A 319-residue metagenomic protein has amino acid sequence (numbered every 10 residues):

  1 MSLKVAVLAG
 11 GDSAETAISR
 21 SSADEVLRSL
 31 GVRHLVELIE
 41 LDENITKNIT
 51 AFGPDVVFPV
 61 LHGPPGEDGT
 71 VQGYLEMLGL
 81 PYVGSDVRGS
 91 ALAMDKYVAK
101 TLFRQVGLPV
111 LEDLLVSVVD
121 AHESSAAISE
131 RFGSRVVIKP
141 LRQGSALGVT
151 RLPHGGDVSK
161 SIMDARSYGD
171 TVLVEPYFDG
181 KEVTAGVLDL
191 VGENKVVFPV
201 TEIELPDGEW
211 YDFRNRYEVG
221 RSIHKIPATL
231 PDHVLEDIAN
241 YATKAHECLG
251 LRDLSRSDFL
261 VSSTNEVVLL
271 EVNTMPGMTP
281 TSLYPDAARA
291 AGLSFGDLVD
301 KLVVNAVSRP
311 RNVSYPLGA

Functional and structural regions predicted by a protein language model:
M1-A9, I49, L92-K181, V191: Active-site nucleotide/adenylate-binding loops and adjacent lid/helix of ATP-dependent enzymes
M1-R88, L92-V98, Q105, S117-A127 (+1 more regions): ATP-binding N-terminal substructure of ATP-dependent carboxylate-amine bond-forming enzymes
L3, R104-Q105, P231-A319: ATP-dependent carboxylate activation and anion-phosphoryl transfer catalytic cores that bind Mg-ATP to form
V36, P81-Y82, V110, V136 (+1 more regions): Hydrophobic beta-strand scaffold residues
L38-D42, P176, V183-T184, G250-T264: A short glycine-rich, hydrophobically flanked beta-strand micro-motif that places a catalytic Asp/Glu for divalent metal
V116, V149-H154, V187-L190, V261-S262 (+2 more regions): Short beta-strand-to-turn element immediately C-terminal to the catalytic PLP-Schiff-base lysine in fold type I
P153-H233, D237-N240, E266-V268: Phosphate-binding site of ATP-dependent enzymes
